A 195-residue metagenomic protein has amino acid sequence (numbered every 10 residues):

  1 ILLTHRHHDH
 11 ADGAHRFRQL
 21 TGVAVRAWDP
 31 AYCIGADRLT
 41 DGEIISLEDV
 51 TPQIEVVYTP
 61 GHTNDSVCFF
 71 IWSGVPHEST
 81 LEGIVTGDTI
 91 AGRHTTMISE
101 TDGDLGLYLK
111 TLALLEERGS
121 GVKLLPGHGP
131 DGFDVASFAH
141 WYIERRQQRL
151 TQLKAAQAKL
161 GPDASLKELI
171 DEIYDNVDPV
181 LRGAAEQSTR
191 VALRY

Functional and structural regions predicted by a protein language model:
I1-P52, G74-E78: Active-site HxH/HxHxD metal-binding segment of metal-dependent hydrolases
T4-H10, H62, H128, A192: Histidine-centered divalent metal-coordination motifs
A11, Y108, L112, T189: Aromatic/hydrophobic pocket-lining residues that form the small-molecule binding cavity in soluble enzyme cores
D12, G103, A184: Residue-level signal for the nucleotide or nucleotide-sugar donor/cofactor binding architecture
I44, V50-Y58, T63-Q152, A156: Metallo-beta-lactamase
A155-Y195: C-terminal regulatory/interaction regions
